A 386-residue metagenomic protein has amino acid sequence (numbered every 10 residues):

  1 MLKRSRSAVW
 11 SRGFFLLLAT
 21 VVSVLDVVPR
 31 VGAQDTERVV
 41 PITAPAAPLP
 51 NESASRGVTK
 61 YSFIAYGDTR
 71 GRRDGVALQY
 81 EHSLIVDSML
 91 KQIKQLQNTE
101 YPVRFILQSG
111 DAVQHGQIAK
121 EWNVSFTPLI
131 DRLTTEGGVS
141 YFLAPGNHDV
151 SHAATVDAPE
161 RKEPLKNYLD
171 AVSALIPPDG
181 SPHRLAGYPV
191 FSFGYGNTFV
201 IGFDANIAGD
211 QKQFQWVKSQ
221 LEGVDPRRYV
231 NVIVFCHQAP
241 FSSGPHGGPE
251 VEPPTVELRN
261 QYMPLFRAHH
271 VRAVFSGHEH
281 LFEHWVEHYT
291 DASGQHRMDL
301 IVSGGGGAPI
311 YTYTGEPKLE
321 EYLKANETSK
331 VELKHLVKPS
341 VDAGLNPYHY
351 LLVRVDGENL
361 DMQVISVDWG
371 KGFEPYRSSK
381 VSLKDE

Functional and structural regions predicted by a protein language model:
M1-W10: N-terminal secretory signal peptides that target proteins for export/translocation
G13-D26: Bacterial N-terminal signal peptides
L25-Q34: Signal peptide processing junction and immediate N-terminal pro/mature segment of secreted/exported proteins
Q34-K120, Q211: N-terminal active-site segment of His-dependent metallophosphoesterases
R38-L49, V76, L84, Q114-V232 (+6 more regions): Extended active-site neighborhood of metal-dependent phosphoesterases/phosphodiesterases
F63-A65, I106-Q108, L143-A144, V234 (+1 more regions): Residue-level marker for buried hydrophobic side chains located in beta-strands that build the well-ordered beta-sheet
D68, G110-D111, G146-N147, H237 (+1 more regions): Active-site glycine-centered loops adjacent to acidic/histidine catalytic or metal-binding residues that shape
A292, L360-E386: C-terminal/domain-terminus segments
